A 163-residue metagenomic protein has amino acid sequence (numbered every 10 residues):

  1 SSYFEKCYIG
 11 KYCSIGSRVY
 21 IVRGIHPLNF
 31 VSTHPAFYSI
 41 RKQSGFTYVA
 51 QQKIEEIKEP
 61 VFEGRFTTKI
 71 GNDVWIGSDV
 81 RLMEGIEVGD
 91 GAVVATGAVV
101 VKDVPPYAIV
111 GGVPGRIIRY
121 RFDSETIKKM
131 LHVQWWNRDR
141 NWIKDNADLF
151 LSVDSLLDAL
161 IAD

Functional and structural regions predicted by a protein language model:
S1-E84: Flexible, glycine/small-residue-enriched loop-and-beta-strand segment within the central core of proteins
Y3, W75, G89, V93-A95 (+1 more regions): A generic "structured core" feature
I25-P27, V104, Y120-F122: Conserved catalytic-core motifs of eukaryotic protein kinase domains, centered on the activation segment
L82-G89, V101: Beta-rich strand-turn-strand
Q134-L151: Leloir-type glycosyltransferase catalytic cores
L151-D163: C-terminal amphipathic helix plus adjacent low-complexity, charged tail appended to glycosyltransferase catalytic
